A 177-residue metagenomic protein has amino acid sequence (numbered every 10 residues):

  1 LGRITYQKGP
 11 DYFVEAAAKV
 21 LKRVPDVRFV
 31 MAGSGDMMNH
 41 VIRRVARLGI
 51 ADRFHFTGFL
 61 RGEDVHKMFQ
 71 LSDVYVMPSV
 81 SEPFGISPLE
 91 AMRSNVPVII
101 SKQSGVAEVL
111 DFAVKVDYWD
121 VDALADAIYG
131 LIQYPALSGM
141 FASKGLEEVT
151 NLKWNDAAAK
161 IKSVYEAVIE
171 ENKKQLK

Functional and structural regions predicted by a protein language model:
R3-K19, F29, D36-I42, D122: A conserved mid-protein helix/loop that constitutes part of the nucleotide-sugar donor-binding site
I42-L60: Nucleotide-activated donor-binding/catalytic signature segment of Leloir-type glycosyltransferases, i.e., the conserved
F59-L60, K67-S72: Short alpha-helical donor nucleotide-sugar binding micro-motif in glycosyltransferases
V80: Aromatic "clamp/platform" in nucleotide-sugar-dependent glycosyltransferases that forms part of the donor/acceptor
G85-P88, V106: Short glycine/serine-rich donor-binding loops of glycosyltransferases
P97-I100: Short hydrophobic beta-strand element within catalytic cores of glycosyltransferases and related nucleotide-activated
A113-D122, G130-P135: Conserved acidic donor-binding segment of nucleotide-sugar-dependent glycosyltransferases
A136-E170: A charged, aromatic-enriched C-terminal amphipathic alpha-helix characteristic of glycosyltransferases across folds
